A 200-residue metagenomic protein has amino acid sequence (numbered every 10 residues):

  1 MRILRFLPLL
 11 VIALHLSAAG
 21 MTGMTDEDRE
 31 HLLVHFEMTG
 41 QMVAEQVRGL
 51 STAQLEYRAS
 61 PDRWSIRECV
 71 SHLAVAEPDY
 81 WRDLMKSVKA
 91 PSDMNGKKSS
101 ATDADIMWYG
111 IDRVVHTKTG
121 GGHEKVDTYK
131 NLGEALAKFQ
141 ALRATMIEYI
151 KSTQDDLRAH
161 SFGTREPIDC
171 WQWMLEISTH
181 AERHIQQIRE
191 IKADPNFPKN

Functional and structural regions predicted by a protein language model:
M1-R2: N-terminal secretory signal peptides that target proteins for export/translocation
R5-S17: Bacterial N-terminal signal peptides
L16-H31, R82-F139, R165, D194-N200: Short, helix-capping/interhelical loops that line the mouth of catalytic, cofactor-, or ligand-binding pockets
D26-L33, Q54-S60, S65-S71, K125-L136 (+1 more regions): Second-shell loop/turn segments in exported
R29-E56, E182: N-terminal targeting signals for Sec/Tat export/insertion, comprising classic cleavable signal peptides
F36-T39, A76, F139-L142, I177-H180: Hydrophobic/aromatic residues within well-ordered alpha-helical segments
E56-I106, E148, S152-N200: Short, contiguous alpha-helical
A135-Y149: Amphipathic alpha-helical packing segments from all-alpha helical-bundle domains
